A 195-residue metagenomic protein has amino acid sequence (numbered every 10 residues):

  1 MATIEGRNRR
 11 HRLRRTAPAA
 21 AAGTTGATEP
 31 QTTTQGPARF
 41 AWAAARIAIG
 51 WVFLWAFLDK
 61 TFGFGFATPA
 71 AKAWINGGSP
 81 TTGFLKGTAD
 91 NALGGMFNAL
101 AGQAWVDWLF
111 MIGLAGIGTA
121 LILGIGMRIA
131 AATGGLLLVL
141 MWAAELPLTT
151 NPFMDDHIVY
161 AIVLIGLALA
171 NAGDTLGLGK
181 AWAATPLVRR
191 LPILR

Functional and structural regions predicted by a protein language model:
A2-G87, A92-G116, L123-R195: Extended, low-polarity transmembrane helix blocks
